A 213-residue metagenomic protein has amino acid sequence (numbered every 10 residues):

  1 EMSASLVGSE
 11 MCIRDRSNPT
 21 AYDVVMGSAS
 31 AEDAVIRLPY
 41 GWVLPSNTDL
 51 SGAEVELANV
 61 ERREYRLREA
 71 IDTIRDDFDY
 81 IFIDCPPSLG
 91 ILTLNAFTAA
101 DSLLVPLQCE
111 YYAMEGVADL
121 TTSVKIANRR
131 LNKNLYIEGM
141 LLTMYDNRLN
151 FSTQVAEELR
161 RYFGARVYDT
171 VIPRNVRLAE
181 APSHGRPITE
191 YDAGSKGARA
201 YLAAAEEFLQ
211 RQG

Functional and structural regions predicted by a protein language model:
E1-G8, C12-I13: Single conserved hydrophobic/aromatic residue that forms the stacking wall/gate of nucleotide- or nucleobase-binding
S3, D23, E32-I36, W42 (+5 more regions): Short secondary-structure boundary/capping segments
R14, E56-E61, R186-Y191: Short glycine-enriched, charge-decorated loop/helix-capping segments at active-site entrances that position
R14-E32: N-terminal glycine-rich dinucleotide-binding loop that anchors FAD/FMN and/or NAD(P) in oxidoreductases
A31-A34, W42-I83, P87-L89: Cytosolic-facing regulatory segments adjacent to core modules
R75-V176: Conserved catalytic-core segment of NTP-binding enzymes
P182-R199: C-terminal boundary of histidine-terminating zinc-finger modules
A203-Q212: C-terminal alpha-helix
